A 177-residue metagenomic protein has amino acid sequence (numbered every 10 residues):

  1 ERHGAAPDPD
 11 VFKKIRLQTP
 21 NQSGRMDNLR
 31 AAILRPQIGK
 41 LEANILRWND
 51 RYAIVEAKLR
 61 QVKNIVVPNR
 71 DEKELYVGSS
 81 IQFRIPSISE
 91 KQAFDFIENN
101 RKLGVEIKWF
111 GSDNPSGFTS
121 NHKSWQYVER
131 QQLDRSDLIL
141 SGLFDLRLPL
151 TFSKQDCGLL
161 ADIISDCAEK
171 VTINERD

Functional and structural regions predicted by a protein language model:
E1-S79: Active-site region of PLP-dependent enzymes
H3-V11, F96-F144, I173-D177: Conserved PLP cofactor-binding pocket of PLP-dependent enzymes
L29, W48, I81, N100-R101 (+4 more regions): Generic structural signal for small/hydrophobic residues in well-ordered secondary structure, especially within
R35, K154-A161, S165: Short, amphipathic alpha-helical "lid/cap" segments that border enzyme active or binding sites
D71, G78-S89, P115-R130, L140-Q155: Conserved PLP-binding active-site segment of the aspartate aminotransferase-like
A93-L103, L160-S165: Short amphipathic alpha-helices in soluble, non-transmembrane regions that often serve as interface/regulatory elements
D162-D177: Amphipathic terminal alpha-helices
